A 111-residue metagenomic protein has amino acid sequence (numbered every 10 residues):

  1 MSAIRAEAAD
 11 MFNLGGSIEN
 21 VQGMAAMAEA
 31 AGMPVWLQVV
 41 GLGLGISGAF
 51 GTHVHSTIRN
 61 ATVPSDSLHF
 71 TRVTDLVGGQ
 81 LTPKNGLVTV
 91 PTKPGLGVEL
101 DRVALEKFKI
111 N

Functional and structural regions predicted by a protein language model:
M1-L87, P91: Shared catalytic-loop signature of beta/alpha-barrel
V77-N111: N-terminal capping/lid subdomain adjacent to the active-site entrance of alpha/beta enzymes
